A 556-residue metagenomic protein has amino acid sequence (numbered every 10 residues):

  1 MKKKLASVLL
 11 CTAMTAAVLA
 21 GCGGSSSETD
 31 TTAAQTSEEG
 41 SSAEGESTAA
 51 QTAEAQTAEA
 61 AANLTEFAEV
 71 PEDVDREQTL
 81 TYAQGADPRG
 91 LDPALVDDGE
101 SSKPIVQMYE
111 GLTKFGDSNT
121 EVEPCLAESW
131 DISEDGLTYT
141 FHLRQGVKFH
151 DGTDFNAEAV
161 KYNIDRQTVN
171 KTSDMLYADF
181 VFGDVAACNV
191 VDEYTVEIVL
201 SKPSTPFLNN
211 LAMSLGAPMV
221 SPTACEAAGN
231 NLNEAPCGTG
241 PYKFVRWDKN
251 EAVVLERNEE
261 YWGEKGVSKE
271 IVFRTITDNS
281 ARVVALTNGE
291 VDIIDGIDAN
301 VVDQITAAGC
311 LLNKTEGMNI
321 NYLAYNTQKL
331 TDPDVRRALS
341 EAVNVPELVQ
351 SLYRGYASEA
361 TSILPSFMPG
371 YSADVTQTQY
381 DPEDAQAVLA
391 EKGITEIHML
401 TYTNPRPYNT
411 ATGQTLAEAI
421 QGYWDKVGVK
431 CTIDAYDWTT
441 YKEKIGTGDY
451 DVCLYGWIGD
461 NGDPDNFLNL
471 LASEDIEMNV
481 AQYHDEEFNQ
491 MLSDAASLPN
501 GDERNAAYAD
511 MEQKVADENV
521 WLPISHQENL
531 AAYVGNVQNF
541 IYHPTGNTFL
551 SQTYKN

Functional and structural regions predicted by a protein language model:
A83-E134, D165, C237: N-terminal lobe/hinge region of extracytoplasmic solute-binding protein
G116-D117, S204, A212-G266, E270: Gly/Pro-rich hinge or "lid" segments in bacterial periplasmic/extracellular proteins
E128-S173, E197, T331: Aromatic- and charge-enriched surface segment that lines or borders ligand/interaction sites
Y177-A224: Surface-exposed binding/hinge segments that line and control ligand-binding clefts or catalytic entry sites
D248, A342-G370, T412-A419, K442-N556: Detector for C-terminal structural segments
V254-R257, T331-G422, D510, K555: Append "and occasionally in soluble cytosolic enzymes with long acidic Gly/Pro-rich linkers
N258-D303: Ligand-site clamp/hinge motif
A390-D460: Ligand/substrate-recognition segments at binding pockets and active sites
